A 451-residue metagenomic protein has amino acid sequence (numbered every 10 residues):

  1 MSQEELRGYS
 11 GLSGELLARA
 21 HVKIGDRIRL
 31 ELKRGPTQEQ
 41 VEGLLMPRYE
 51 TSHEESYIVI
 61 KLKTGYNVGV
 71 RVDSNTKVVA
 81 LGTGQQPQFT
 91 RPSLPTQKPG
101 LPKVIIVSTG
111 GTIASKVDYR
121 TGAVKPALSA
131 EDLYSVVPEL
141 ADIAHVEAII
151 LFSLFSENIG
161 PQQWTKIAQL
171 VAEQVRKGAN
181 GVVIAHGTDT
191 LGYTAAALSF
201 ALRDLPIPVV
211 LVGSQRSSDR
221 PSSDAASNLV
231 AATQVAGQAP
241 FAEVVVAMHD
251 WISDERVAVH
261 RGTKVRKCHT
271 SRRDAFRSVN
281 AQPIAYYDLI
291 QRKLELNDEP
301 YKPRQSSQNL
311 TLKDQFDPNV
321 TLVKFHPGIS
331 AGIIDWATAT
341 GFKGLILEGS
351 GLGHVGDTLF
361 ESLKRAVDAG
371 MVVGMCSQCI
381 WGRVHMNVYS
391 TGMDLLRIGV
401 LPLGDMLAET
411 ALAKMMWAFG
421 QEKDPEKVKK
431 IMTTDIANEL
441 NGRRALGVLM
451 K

Functional and structural regions predicted by a protein language model:
M1-G100: Conserved RNA-binding domains used in RNP assembly and mRNA/RNA metabolism
E15-L16, N67, V78-E173: ATP/NTP phosphate-donor binding region
R71, V212-L289: Internal gly/pro-rich beta-alpha loop/helix module that stabilizes soluble enzyme cofactors or their anionic handles
P102, L205-P208, D368-V372: A short helix->loop->beta-strand "cap" motif at the edges of active sites that frequently abuts
V107, D118, S129-A130, S135-L140 (+3 more regions): Accessory alpha-helical/coil subdomains and C-terminal extensions that flank or cap enzyme catalytic cores
I184-V209, V355-K364: Short Gly/Thr/Asp-enriched flexible loops that form oxyanion-binding sites at enzyme active sites
I346-M386: CN hydrolase (nitrilase-like) catalytic-core segments centered on the catalytic cysteine and neighboring Lys/Glu
V384-P425: Interaction/scaffold regions that mediate signaling and macromolecular assembly across diverse proteins
